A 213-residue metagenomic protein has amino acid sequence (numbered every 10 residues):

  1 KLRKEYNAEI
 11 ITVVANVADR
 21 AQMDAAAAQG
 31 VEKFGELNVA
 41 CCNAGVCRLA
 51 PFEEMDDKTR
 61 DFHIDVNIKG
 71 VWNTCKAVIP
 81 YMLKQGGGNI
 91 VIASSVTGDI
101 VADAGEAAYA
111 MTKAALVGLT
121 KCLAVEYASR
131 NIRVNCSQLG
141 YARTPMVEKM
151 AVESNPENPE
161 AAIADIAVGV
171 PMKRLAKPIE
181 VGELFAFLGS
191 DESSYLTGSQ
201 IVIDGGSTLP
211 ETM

Functional and structural regions predicted by a protein language model:
V14-A26, D57, I179-E180: The beta1-alpha1 cofactor-binding region of Rossmann-like NAD(H)/NADP(H)-dependent oxidoreductases
P51-F52, D56-I64, A162, I166: Substrate-binding pocket helix/loop in short-chain dehydrogenase/reductase
M55, V101-A110, C122, M150: Active-site loop-to-helix junction immediately N-terminal to the catalytic Tyr of the SDR YXXXK motif in Rossmann-fold
C75, T112, T120: Active-site helix of classical SDR
P80, V125-S129, S194: Alpha-helical segment proximal to the catalytic Tyr-Lys
E157-N158, V170-V181: A conserved structural motif in NAD(P)-dependent oxidoreductases
T197-M213: Short C-terminal tail/terminal secondary-structure segment of NAD(P)H-dependent dehydrogenase/reductase domains
